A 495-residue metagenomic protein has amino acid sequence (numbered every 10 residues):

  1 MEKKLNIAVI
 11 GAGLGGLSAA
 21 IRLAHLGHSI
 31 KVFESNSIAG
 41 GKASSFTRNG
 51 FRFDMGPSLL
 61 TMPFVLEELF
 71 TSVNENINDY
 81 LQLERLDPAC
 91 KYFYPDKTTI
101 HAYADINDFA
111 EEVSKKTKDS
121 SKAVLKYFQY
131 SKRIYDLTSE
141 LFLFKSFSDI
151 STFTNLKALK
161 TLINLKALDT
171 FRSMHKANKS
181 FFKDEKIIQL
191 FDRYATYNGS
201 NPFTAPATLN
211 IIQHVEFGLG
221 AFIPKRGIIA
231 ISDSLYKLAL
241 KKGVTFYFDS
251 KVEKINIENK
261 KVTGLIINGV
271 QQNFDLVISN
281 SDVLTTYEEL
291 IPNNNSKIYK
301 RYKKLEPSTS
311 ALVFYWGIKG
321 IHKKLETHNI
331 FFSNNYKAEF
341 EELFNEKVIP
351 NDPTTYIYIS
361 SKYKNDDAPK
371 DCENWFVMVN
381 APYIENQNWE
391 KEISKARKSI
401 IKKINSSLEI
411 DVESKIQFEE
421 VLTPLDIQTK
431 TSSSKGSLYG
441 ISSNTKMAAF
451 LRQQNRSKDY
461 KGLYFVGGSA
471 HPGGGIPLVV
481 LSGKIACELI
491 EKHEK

Functional and structural regions predicted by a protein language model:
K3-L137: N-terminal glycine-rich phosphate/pyrophosphate-binding loop and immediately adjacent elements
P95-T204: Rossmann-like flavin
L165-M174, F217-K237, N388-A396: Short beta-strand to alpha-helix junction loop
D184-N198, P350-Y358, I410-P472: A glycine-rich dinucleotide-binding beta-alpha-beta segment and adjacent secondary-structure elements that constitute
I211-V262: Helical element adjacent to the flavin cofactor pocket in flavoenzyme catalytic cores
K251-P369: Mid-domain catalytic core of redox enzymes that form a hydrophobic substrate pocket/lid adjacent to a catalytic redox
K319-Q428: C-terminal segments that line or cap access tunnels to active or ligand-binding sites in enzymes and enzyme-associated
A470-I490: A conserved FAD-binding loop/helix module that cradles the flavin
